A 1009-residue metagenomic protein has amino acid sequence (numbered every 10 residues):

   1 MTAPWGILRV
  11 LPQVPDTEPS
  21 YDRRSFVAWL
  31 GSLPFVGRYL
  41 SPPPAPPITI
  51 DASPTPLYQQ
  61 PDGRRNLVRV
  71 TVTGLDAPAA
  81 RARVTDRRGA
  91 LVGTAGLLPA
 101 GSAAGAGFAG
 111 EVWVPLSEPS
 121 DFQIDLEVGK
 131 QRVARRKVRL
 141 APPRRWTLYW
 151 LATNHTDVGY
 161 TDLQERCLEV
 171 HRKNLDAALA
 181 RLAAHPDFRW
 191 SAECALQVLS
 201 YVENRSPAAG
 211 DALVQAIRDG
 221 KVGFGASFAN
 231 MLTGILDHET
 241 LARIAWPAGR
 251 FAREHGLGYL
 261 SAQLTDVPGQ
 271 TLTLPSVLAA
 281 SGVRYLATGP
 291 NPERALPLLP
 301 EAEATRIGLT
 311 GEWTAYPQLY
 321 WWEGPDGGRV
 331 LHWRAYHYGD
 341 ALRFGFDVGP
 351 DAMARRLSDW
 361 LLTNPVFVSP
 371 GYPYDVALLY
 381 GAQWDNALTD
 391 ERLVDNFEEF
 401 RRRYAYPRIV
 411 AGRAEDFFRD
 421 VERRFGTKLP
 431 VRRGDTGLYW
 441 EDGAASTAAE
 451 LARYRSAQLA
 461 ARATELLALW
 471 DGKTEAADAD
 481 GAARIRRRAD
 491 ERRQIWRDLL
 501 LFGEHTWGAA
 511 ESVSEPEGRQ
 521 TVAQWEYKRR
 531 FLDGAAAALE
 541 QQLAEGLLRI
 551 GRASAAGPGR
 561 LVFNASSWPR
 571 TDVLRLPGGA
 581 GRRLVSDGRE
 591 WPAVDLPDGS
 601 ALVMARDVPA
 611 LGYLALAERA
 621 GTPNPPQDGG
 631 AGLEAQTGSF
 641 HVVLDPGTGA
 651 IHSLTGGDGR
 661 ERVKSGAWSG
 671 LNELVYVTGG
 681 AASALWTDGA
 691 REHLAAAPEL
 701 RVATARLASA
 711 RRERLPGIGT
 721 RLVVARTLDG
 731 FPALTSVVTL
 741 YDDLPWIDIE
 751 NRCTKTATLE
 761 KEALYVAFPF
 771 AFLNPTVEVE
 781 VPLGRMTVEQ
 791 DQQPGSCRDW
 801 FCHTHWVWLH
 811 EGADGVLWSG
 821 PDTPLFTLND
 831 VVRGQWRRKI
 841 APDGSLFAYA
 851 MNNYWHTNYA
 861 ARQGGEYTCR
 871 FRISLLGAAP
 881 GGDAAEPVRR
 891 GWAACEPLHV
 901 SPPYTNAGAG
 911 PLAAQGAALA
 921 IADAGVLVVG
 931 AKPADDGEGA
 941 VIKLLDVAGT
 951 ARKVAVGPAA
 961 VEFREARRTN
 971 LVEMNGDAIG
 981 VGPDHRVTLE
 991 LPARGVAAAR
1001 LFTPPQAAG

Functional and structural regions predicted by a protein language model:
T2-H155, P1005-G1009: Mature N-terminal, pre-catalytic/accessory segment of carbohydrate-active enzymes
L57-G63, L274-A279, T288-N291, Q318 (+7 more regions): C-terminal (or distal) subdomains of carbohydrate-active enzymes
V133-H171, A177-L182, F188-R189, F228 (+1 more regions): An acidic-aromatic substrate-binding cleft motif
A134-R136, N174-A177, N204-I217, R243-W246 (+3 more regions): Alpha-helical scaffolding within the catalytic cores of extracellular/periplasmic polymer-degrading hydrolases
V158, P186-F188, A192-T265, G328-R334: Metal-dependent polysaccharide deacetylase catalytic core of the NodB/CE4 family, i.e., the active-site-bearing domain
D211-G220, T271-G345: Surface-exposed loop and adjacent secondary-structure segments within mature catalytic domains
L241-A280, D359-Y380: CE4/NodB-like, metal-dependent polysaccharide N-deacetylase domain that modifies extracellular/periplasmic N-acetylated
G324-R552, A565, I749, D814-P903: Catalytic grooves of carbohydrate-active enzymes
